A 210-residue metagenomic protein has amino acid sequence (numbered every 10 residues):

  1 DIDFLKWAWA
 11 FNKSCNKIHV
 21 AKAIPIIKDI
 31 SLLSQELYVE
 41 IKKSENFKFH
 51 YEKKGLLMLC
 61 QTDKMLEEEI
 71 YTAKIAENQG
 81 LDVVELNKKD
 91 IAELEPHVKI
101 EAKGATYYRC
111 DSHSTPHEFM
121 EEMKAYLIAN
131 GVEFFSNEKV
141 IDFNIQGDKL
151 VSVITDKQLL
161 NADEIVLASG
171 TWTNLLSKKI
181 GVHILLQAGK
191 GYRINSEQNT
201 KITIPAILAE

Functional and structural regions predicted by a protein language model:
D1: N-terminal glycine-rich dinucleotide-binding loop that anchors FAD/FMN and/or NAD(P) in oxidoreductases
F4-A125: Rossmann-like flavin
S44, K48, H183, Q198-E210: Active-site lid/adjacent beta-loop-alpha segment flanking the redox-cofactor pocket in flavoenzymes
D82-V84, E133, H183: Conserved beta-strand segments of alpha/beta enzyme cores
E85-N87, F135-S136, T155, L167: General beta-strand structural signal in soluble alpha/beta enzymes
A102, V140, L150-V151: A broad structural signal for short, well-ordered beta-strand segments within beta-sheet-rich domains
I128-I141: A conserved beta-strand/loop element that lines the FAD pocket in flavoprotein oxidoreductases
I145, V151-T203: Central helical "cap/lid" subdomain
